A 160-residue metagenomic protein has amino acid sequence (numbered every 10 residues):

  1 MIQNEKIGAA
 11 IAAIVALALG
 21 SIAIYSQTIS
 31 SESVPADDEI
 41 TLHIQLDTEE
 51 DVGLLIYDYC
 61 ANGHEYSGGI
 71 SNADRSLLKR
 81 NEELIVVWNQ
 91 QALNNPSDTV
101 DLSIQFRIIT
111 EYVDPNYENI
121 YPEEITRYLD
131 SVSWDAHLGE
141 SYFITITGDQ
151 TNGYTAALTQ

Functional and structural regions predicted by a protein language model:
M1-E5: Short, Lys/Arg-rich N-terminal segment immediately upstream of the first membrane anchor
A9-A23: Hydrophobic membrane-insertion alpha-helices, especially the h-region of bacterial N-terminal signal peptides
G20-A36: Sec-dependent signal peptide cleavage junction
I40-D51: Asparagine-centered strand-capping/turn motif at beta-strand->loop junctions
D51-A61: Short, ordered, surface-exposed loop/turn motifs in non-cytosolic proteins
Y59-Y66, I109-V113: Change "in extracellular beta-sheet-rich domains … of secreted and cell-surface proteins" to "in beta-sheet-rich domains
N62-I104: Tryptophan-paired
V87-Q160: Extracytoplasmic electrostatic interaction patches
